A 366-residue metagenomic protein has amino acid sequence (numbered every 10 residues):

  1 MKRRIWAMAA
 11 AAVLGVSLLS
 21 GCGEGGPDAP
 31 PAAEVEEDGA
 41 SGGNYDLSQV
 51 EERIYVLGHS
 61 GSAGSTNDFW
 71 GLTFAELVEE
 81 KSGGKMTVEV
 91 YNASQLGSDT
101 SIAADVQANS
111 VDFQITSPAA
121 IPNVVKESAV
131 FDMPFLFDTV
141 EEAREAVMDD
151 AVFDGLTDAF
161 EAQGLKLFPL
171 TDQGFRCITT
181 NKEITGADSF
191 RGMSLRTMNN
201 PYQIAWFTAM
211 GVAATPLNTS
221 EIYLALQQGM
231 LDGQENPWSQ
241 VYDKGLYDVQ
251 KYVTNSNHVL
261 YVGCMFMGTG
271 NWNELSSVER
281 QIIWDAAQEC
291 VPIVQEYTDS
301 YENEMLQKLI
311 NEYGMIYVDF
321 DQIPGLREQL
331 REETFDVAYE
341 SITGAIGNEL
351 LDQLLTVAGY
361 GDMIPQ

Functional and structural regions predicted by a protein language model:
M1-A9: Bacterial N-terminal signal peptides that target proteins for export
S17-G21: C-terminal motif of bacterial Sec signal peptides marking the signal peptidase cleavage site
G23-E141, F160-Q366: N-terminal secretory/targeting leader peptides
E141-T157: A gly/proline- and charged-residue-enriched helix-loop-helix capping module
